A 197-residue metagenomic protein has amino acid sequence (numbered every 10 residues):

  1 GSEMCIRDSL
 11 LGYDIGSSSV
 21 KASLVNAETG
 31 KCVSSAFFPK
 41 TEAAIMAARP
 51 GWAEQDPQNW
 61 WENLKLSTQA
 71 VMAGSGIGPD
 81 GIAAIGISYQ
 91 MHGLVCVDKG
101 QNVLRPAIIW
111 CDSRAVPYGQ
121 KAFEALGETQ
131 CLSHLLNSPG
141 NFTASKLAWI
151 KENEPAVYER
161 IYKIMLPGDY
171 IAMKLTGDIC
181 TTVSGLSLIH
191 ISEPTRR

Functional and structural regions predicted by a protein language model:
G1-S9, S187-R197: Residue-level detector of conserved catalytic or cofactor/ligand-binding positions in enzyme active sites
S2, R7-R105, P117, S133 (+1 more regions): N-terminal glycine/serine-rich phosphate-binding loop of ATP-dependent small-molecule kinases, especially carbohydrate
I15-S17, Q130-S192: Gly/Ser/Thr-rich active-site cleft segment
L66, A70, K121, W149-E152 (+1 more regions): Residue-level signal for well-ordered alpha-helical scaffold segments within enzymatic catalytic domains
S75, E154, T195: Active-site catalytic pocket residues across diverse enzymes, especially alpha/beta-hydrolases
D112: Carbohydrate-associated surface elements
V116-G127: Hinge/lid segment of periplasmic solute-binding proteins
